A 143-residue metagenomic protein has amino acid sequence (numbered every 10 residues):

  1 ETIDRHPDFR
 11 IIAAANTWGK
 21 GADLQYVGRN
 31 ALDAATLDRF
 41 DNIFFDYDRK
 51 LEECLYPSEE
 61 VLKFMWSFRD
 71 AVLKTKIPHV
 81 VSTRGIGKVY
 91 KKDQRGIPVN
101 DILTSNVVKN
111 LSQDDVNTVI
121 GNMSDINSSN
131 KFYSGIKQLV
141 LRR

Functional and structural regions predicted by a protein language model:
E1-R143: C-terminal regulatory/interaction module of P-loop NTP-utilizing enzymes
